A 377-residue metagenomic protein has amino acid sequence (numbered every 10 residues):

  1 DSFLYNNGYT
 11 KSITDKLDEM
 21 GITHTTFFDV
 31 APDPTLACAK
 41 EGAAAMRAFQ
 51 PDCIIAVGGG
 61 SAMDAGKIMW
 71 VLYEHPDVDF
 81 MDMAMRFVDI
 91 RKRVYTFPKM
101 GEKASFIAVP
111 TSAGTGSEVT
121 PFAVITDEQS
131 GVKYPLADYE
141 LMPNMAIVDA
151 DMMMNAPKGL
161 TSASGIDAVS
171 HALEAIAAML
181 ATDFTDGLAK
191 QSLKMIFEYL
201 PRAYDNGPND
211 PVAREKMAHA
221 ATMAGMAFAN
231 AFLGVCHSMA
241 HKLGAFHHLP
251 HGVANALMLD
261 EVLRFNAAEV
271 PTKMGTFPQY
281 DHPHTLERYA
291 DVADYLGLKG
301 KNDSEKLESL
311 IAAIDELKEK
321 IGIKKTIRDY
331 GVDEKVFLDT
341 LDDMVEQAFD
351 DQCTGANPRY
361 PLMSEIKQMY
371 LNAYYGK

Functional and structural regions predicted by a protein language model:
D1-C53, I327-R328: ATP/NTP phosphate-donor binding region
A37-D151: Glycine/threonine-rich beta-strand-loop-alpha-helix active-site module that forms ligand/phosphate-binding
G114, T222-N255, D350-A356: Glycine-rich phosphate/pyrophosphate-binding beta-alpha loops
V119-A231: Carboxylate- and glycine-rich phosphate/diphosphate-binding segment that chelates Mg2+/Mn2+
L180-L188, A203-K216, A231-C236, M274 (+3 more regions): Flexible, glycine/charged-enriched surface loops at secondary-structure junctions
F246, V253-V336, G376: Gly/Pro-rich interdomain helix-loop hinge
V336-K377: Short, amphipathic C-terminal "tail helix"
